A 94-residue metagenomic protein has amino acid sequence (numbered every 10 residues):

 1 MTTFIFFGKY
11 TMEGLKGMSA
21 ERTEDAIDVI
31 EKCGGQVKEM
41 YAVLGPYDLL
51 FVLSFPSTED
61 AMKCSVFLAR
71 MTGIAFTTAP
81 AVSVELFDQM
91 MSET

Functional and structural regions predicted by a protein language model:
M1-T94: A compositional/biophysical signature of low hydrophobicity enriched in polar/charged and small residues
